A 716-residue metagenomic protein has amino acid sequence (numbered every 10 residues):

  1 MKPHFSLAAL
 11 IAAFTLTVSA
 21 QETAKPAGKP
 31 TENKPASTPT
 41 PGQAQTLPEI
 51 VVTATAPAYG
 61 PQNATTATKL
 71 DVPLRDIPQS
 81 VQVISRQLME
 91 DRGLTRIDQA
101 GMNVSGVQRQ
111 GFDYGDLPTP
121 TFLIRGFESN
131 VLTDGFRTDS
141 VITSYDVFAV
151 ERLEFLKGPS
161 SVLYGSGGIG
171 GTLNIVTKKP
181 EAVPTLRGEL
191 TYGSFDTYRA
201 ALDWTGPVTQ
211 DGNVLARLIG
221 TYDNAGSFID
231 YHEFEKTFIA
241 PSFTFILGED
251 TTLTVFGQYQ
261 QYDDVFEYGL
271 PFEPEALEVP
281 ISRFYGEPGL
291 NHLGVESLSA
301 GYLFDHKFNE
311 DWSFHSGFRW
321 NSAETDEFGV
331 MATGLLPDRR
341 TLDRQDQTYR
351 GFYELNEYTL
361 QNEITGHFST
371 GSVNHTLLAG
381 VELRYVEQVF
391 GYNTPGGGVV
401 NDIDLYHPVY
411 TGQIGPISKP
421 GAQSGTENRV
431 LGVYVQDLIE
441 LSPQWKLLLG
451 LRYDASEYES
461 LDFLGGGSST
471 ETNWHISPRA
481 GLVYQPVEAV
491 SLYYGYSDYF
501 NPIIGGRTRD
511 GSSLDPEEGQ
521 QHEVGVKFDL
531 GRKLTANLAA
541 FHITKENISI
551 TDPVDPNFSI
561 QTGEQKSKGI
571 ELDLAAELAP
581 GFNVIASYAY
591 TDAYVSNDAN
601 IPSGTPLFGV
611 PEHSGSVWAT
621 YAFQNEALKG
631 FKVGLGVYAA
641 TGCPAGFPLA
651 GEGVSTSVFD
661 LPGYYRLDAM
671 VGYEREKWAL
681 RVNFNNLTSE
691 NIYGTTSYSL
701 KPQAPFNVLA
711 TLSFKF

Functional and structural regions predicted by a protein language model:
L47-V183, V524: Acidic, small-polar-rich N-terminal luminal/periplasmic segments of exported/outer-membrane proteins
F148-E151, V162-P241, L247-T251, L298 (+1 more regions): Outer-membrane beta-barrel translocator/receptor signature
D223-S227, I239-K307, W320-L355, V399-T426 (+2 more regions): Acidic/polar loop-and-plug regions of large Gram-negative outer-membrane beta-barrel proteins
T244-G248, L355, N374-L378, E382-V386 (+2 more regions): Structural signature of Gram-negative outer-membrane beta-barrels, strongest in the C-terminal barrel of TonB-dependent
A300-A323, D346-L461: Face-selective signature of the C-terminal outer-membrane beta-barrel domain
F304-R319, A323-G329, S491-L492, P516-S596: Membrane-embedded beta-barrel scaffold of Gram-negative outer-membrane proteins
Q444, H542, Q561-P648, T688 (+1 more regions): Gram-negative outer-membrane beta-barrel transporters
Y638-G651, G672-F716: C-terminal beta-signal and adjacent terminal beta-strands/loops of Gram-negative outer-membrane beta-barrel proteins
